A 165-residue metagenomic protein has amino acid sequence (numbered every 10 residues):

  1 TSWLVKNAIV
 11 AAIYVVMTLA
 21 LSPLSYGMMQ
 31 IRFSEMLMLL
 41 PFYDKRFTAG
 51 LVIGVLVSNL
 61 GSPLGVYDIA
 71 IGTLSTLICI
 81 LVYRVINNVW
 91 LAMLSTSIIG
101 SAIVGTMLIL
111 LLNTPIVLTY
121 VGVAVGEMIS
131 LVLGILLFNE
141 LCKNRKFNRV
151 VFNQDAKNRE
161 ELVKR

Functional and structural regions predicted by a protein language model:
T1-A49: Hydrophobic transmembrane alpha-helices
Y14-L19, L51-S58, T106: Membrane-embedded alpha-helical segments in integral membrane proteins
P23-M28, V57, P63-L74, I78-R165: Membrane-embedded alpha-helical hairpins and interfacial helices in multi-pass inner-membrane proteins
S34, R46-L51, L60, K143 (+1 more regions): Residue-level signature of transmembrane alpha-helix interfaces in integral membrane proteins
L37-P41, S62, N87: General secondary-structure edge motif
P41-I53, I69-I78: Core segments of alpha-helical transmembrane spans in multipass integral membrane proteins
